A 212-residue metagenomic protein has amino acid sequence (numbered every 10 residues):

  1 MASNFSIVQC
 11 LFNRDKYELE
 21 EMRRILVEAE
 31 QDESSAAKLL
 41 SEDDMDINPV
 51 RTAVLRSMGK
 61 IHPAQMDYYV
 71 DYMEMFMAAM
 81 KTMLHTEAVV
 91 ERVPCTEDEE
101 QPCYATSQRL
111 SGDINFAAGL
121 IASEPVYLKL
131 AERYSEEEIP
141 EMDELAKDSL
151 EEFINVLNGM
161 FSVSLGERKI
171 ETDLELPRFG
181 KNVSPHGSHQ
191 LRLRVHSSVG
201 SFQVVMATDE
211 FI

Functional and structural regions predicted by a protein language model:
M1-D67, A78: Non-catalytic accessory regions
R14, E42-D43, A53-E144, R194-I212: Generalized protein targeting/export and membrane-interface segments
D15-E18, E87, F161-T172: Conserved NTP-handling cores and scaffolds of large molecular machines
E33, E100-P102, H186-H189: A short, glycine/Asx- and small/polar-enriched loop/turn that sits immediately N-terminal to a beta-strand
V89-E99, I170-V183: Long, charged, glycine-rich C-terminal linkers/tails
D148-E152: Alpha/propeptide regions of enzymes that mature by internal proteolysis
V156, M160, S164, A207-I212: Mixed-charge, glycine-accented linear interaction segment located at domain edges/termini
N182, H186-R194: Low-complexity, intrinsically disordered Gly/Pro/Thr-rich segments
